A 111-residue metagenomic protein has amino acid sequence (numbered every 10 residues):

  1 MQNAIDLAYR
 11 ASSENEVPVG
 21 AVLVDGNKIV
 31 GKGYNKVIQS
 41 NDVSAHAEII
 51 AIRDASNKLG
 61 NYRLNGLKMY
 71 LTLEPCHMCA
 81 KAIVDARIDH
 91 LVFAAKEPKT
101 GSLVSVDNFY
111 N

Functional and structural regions predicted by a protein language model:
M1-E14: Short, basic/aromatic recognition patches
Q2, G31-N111: Zn2+-dependent cytidine deaminase-like catalytic core
N15-V19, N65: Short, basic and Ser/Thr-rich N-terminal targeting/leader segments
V19-N27: Short beta-strand scaffold segments in enzyme catalytic cores
